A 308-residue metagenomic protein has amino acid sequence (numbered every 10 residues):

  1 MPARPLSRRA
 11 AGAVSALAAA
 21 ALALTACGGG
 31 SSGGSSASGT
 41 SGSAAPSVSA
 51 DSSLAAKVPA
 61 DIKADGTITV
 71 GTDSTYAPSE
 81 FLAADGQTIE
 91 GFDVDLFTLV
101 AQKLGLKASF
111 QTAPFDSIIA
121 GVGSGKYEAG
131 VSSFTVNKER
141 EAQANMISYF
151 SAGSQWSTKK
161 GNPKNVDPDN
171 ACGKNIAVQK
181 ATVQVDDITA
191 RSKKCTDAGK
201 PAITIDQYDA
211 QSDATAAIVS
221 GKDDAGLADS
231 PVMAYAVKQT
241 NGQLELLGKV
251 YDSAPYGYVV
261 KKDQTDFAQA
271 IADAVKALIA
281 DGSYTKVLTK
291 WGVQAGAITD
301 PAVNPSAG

Functional and structural regions predicted by a protein language model:
A21-A26: C-terminal motif of bacterial Sec signal peptides marking the signal peptidase cleavage site
G28-S31: Bacterial signal peptide processing site
G39-K57, D61-G130: Extracytoplasmic small-molecule ligand-binding "clamshell" domains of the periplasmic binding protein/Venus flytrap
I89-Q102, F134, G153-A210, A225 (+1 more regions): Bilobed "Venus flytrap"/periplasmic-binding protein-like clamshell domains and structurally analogous long
G105-K107, S124-S132, N175, I203 (+2 more regions): Alpha-to-beta junction loops
K107-N170: Acidic, polar ligand-binding/catalytic clefts
F134-E141, T189-A190, V219-D252: A ligand-binding cleft/hinge motif common to bilobed small-molecule-binding domains
S151-T158, A234, K238-K276, Q294-G308: Periplasmic-binding protein-like
